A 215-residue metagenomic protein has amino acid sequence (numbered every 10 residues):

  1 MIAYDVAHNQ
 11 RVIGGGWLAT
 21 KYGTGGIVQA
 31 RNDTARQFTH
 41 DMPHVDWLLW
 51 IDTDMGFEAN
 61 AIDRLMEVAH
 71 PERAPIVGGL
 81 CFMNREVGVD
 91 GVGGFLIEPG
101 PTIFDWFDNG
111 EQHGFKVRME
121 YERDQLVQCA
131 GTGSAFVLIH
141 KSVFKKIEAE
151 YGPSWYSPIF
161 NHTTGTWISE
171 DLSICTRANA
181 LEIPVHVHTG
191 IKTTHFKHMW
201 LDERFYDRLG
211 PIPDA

Functional and structural regions predicted by a protein language model:
M1-D46: Active-site-proximal specificity loops/subdomain of glycosyltransferases
R11, H70, N179: Anion (oxyanion) recognition and catalysis
V28, N32, A59, L172: Glycine-rich phosphate-binding loop at the start of an alpha helix
P43-G56: Short beta-strand-to-loop acidic/aromatic patch adjacent to the donor-nucleotide binding site
W47, A74-I76, V185: Short, Asp-centered acidic motifs that coordinate Mg2+ and/or phosphate in catalytic or ligand-binding sites
D54, M66-V68, P211-P213: Polar low-complexity intrinsically disordered regions
E58-I159: Conserved catalytic core of nucleotide-sugar-dependent glycosyltransferases
K141-S142, K146-A215: C-terminal catalytic/acceptor-binding lobe
